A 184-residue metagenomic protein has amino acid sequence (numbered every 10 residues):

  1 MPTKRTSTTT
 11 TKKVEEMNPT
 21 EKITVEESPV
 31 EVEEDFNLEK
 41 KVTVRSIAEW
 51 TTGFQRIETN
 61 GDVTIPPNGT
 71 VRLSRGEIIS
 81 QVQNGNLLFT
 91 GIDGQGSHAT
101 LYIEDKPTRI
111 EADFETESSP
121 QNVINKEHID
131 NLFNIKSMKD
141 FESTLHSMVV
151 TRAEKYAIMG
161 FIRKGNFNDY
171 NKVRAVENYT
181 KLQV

Functional and structural regions predicted by a protein language model:
S7-V32: N-terminal intrinsically disordered, low-complexity tails
E27-E117: Compact, well-ordered interaction domains used in eukaryotic information-processing assemblies
E117-V184: Charge/polar-rich, low-complexity and marginally structured segments
